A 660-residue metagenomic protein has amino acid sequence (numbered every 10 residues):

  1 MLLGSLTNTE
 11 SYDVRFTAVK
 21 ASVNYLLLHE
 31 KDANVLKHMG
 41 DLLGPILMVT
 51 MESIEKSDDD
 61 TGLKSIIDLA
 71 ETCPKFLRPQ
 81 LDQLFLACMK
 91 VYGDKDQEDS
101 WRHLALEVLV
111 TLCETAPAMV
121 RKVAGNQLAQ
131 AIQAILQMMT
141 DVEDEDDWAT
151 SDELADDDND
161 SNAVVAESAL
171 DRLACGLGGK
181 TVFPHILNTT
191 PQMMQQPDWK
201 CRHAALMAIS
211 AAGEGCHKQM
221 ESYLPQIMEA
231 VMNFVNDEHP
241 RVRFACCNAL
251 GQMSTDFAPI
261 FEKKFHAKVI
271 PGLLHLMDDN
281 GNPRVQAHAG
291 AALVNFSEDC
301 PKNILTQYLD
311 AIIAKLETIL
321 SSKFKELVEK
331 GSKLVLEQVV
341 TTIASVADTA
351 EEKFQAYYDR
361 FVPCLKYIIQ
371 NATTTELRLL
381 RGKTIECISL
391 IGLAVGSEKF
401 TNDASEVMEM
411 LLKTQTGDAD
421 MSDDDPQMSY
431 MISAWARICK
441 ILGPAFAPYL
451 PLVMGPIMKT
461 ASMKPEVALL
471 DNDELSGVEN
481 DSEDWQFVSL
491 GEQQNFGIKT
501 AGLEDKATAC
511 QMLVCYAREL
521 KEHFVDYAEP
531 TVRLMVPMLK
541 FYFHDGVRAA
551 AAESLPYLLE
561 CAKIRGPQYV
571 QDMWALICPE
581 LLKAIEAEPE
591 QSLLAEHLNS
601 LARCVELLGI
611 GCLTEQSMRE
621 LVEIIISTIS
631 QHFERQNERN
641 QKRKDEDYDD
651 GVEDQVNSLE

Functional and structural regions predicted by a protein language model:
M1-E660: Karyopherin-beta/Importin-beta family HEAT-repeat alpha-solenoid scaffold
